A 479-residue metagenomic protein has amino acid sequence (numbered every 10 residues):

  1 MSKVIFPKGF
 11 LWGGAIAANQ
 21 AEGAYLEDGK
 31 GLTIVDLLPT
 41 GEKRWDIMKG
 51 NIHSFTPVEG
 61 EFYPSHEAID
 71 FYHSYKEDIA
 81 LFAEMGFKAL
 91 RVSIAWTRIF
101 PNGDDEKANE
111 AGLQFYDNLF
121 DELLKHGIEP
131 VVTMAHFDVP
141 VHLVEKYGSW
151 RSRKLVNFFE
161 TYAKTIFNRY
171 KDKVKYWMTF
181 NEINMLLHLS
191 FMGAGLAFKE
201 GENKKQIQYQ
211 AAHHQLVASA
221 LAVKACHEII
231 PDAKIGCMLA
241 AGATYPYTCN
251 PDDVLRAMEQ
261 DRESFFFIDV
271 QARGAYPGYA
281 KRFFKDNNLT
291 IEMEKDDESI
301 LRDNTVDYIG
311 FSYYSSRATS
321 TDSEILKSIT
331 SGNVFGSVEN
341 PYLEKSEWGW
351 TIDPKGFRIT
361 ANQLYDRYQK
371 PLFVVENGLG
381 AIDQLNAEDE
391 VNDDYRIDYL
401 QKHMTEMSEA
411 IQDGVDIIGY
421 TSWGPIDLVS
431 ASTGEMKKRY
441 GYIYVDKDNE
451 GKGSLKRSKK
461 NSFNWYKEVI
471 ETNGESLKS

Functional and structural regions predicted by a protein language model:
S2-E59, N102-D104, L113-S479: Active-site region of glycoside hydrolase catalytic domains
G9-L11, Y72, A89: A common structural microfeature
G60-S74, R151-R153: Active-site mouth loops of central-metabolism enzymes
A68-A80, P101, G112: Internal amphipathic alpha-helical repeat/solenoid segments
S74-A95, D303-Y308: Catalytic domains of carbohydrate-active enzymes, especially glycoside hydrolases
I94-A108: Glycine-rich, proline-tolerant flexible connector loops at the mouths of alpha/beta enzymes
